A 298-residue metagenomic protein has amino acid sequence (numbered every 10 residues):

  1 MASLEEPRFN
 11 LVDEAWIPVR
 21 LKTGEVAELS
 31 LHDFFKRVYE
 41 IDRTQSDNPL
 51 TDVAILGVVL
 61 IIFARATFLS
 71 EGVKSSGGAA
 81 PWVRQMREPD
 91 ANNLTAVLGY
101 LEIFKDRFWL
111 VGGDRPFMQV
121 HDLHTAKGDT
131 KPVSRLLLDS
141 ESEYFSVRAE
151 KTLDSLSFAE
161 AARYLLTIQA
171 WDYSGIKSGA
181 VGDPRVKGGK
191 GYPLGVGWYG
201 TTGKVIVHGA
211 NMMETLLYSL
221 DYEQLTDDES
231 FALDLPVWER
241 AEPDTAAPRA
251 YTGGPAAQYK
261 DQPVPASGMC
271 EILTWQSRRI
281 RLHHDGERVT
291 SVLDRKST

Functional and structural regions predicted by a protein language model:
M1-S267, W275-Q276, D294-S297: Conserved small-residue
I272: Cys/His-rich zinc-coordinating modules
R281-S297: Extended alpha-helical rod/solenoid/coiled-coil scaffold segments used as assembly/tethering elements in large
